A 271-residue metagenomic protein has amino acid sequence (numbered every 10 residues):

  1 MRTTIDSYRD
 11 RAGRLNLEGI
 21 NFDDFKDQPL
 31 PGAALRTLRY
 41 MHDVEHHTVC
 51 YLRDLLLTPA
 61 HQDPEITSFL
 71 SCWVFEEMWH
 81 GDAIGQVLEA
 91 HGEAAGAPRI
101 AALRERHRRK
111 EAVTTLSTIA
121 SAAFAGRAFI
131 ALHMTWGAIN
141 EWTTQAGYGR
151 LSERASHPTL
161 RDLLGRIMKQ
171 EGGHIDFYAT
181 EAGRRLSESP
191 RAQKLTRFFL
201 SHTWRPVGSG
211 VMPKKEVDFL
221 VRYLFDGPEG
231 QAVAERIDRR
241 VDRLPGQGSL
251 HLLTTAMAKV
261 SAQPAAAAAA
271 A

Functional and structural regions predicted by a protein language model:
M1-A271: Non-heme di-metal
